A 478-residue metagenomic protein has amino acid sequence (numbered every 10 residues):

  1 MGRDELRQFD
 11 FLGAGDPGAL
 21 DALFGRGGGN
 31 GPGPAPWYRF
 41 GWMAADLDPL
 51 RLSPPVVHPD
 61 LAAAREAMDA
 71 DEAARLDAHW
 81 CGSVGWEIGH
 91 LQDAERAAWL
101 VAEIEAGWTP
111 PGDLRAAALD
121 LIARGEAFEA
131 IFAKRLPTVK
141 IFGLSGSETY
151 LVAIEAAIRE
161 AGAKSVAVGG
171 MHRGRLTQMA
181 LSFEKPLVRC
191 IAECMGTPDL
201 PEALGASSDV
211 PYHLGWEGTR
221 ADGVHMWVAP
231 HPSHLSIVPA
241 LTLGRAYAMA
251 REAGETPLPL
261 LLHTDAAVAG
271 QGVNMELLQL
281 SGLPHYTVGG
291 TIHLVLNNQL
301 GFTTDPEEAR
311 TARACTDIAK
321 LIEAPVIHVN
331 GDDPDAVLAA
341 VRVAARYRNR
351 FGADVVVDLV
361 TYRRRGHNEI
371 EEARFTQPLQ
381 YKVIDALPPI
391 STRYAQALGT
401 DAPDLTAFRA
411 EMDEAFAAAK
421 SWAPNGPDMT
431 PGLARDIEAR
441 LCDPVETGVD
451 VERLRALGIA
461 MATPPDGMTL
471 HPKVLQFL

Functional and structural regions predicted by a protein language model:
G2-T149: Extended, charge-enriched "interface" segments that sit outside catalytic cores
R3, D21, W37-F40, A44-D48 (+4 more regions): Glycine/aspartate-rich loop-and-adjacent alpha/beta segment that forms the canonical ThDP
G33-W37, R75, H79-G82, E103 (+17 more regions): Generic, well-ordered alpha-helical scaffold segments in large soluble proteins
I131-R189: Active-site pocket-lining segments that scaffold enzyme catalytic pockets across diverse folds
K164-I327: Cofactor-binding active-site loop characterized by glycine-rich and histidine/acidic residues
T219, A314-A340, L387-L405: Conserved thiamine diphosphate
G301-A312, K320-V356, V360-R365, R374: Conserved phosphate-handling catalytic cores of large alpha/beta enzymes
P403-L478: Hard-cation-handling environments
